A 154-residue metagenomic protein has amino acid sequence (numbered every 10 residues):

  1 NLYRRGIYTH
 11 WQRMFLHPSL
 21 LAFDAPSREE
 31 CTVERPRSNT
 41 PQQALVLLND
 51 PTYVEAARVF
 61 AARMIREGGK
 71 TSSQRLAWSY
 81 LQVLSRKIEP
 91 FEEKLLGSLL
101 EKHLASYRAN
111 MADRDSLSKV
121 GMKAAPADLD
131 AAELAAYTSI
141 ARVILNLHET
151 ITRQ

Functional and structural regions predicted by a protein language model:
N1-Q74, K123-Q154: An acidic, gly/pro-interrupted, aromatic-rich
I65-T138: C-terminal structured "cap/appendage" subdomains that terminate the fold
